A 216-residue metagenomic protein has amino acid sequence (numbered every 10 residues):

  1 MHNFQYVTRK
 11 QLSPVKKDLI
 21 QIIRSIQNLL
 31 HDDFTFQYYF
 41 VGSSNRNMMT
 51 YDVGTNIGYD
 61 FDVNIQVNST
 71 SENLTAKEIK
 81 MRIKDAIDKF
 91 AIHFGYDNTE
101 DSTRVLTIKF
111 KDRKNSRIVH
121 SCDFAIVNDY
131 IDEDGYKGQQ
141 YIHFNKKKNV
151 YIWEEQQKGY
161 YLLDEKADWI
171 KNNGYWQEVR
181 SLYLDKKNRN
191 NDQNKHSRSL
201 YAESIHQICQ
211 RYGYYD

Functional and structural regions predicted by a protein language model:
M1-V41: Helical scaffold of the NTase/Pol beta-like nucleotidyltransferase catalytic core
Q5-T8, L12-L19, E72, A76 (+3 more regions): Intrinsic-disorder-associated interaction segments
D18-S25, E78-A86: Long, highly charged amphipathic alpha-helices
I26-V41, I92-I108, N191-E203, Y212-D216: Short glycine-rich, low-complexity/disordered patches
N28-F61, I65-N73, K77: Active-site nucleotide-donor binding segment shared across nucleotidyl transfer reactions
L29-F34, K80-D132: Conserved catalytic core of two-metal-ion nucleotidyltransferases
N68-L74, F94-Y96, E154-L162: Short C-terminal domain-edge/linker segments immediately following a structured domain
V105-L106, N115-D216: Right-hand nucleic-acid polymerase module
